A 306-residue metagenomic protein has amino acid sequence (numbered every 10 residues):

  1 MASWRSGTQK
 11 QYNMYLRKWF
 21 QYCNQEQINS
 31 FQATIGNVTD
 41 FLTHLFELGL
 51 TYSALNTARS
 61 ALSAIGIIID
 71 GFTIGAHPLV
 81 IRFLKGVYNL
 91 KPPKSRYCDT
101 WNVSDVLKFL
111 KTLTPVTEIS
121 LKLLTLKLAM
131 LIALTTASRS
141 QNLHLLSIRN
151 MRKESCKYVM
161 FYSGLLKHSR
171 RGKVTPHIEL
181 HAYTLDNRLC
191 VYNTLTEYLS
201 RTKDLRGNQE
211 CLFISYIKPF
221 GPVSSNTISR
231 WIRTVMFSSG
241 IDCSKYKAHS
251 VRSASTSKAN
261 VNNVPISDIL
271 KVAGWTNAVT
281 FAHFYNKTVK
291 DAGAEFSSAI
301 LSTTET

Functional and structural regions predicted by a protein language model:
M1-T306: Extended, non-catalytic subsegments within catalytic or DNA/protein-binding/adaptor domains
